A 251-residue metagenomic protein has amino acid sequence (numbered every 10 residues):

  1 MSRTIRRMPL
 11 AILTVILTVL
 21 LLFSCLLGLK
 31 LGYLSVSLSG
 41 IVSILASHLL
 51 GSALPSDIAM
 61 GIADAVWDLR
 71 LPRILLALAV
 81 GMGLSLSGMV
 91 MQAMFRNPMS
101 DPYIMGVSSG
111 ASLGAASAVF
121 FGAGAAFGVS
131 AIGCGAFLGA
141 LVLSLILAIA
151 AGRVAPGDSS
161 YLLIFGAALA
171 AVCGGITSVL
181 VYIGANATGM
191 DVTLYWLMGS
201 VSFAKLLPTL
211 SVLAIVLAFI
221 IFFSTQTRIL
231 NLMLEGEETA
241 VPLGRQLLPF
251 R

Functional and structural regions predicted by a protein language model:
M1-R251: Alpha-helical transmembrane segments in inner-membrane proteins
